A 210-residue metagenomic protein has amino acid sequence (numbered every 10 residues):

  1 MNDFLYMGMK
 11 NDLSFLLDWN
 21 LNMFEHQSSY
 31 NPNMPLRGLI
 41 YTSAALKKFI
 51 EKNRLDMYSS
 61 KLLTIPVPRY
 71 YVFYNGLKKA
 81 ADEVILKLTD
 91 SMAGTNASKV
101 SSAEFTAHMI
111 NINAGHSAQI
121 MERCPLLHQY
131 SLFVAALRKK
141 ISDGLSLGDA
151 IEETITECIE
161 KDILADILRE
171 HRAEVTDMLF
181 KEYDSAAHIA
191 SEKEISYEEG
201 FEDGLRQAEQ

Functional and structural regions predicted by a protein language model:
M1-I120: Accessory alpha/beta interaction modules
M1-N2, R54-D56, T95, S101 (+7 more regions): Serine/threonine-rich low-complexity intrinsically disordered regions
D18-S28, L132-Q210: Short, charged alpha-helical interaction segments and adjacent helix-coil junctions
P32, L36-L39, P68, C124 (+3 more regions): Non-catalytic, well-ordered alpha-helical scaffold segments
R37, R54, R69, R123 (+3 more regions): Arginine residue identity/basic-tract feature
T42-A44, L86-M92, R123-Y130, E182 (+3 more regions): Generic alpha-helical propensity signal that fires on short helical segments and nearby coil/disordered stretches
N111-S142: Coupling/switch segment of ABC-type P-loop NTPase heads
